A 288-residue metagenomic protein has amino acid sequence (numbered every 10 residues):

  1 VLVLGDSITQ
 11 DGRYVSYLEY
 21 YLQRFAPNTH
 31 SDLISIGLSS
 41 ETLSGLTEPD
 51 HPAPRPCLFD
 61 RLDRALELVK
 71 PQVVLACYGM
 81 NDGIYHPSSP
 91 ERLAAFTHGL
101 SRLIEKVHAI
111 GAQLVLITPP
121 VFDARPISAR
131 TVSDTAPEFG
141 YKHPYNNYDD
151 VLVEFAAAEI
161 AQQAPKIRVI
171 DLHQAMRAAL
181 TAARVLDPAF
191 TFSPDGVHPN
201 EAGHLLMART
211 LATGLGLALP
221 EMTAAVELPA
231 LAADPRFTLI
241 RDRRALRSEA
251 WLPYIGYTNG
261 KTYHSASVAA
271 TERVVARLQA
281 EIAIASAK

Functional and structural regions predicted by a protein language model:
V1-S40, S44-T47, P52-R55, L62-K70 (+2 more regions): Serine-esterase "nucleophile elbow" of acetyl-processing enzymes
G5, V15, E19, F59 (+6 more regions): Extracytoplasmic/secreted envelope proteins and their assembly/folding machinery, especially bacterial periplasmic
S7-Q10, L38-S44, V73, G79-Y85 (+3 more regions): Solvent-exposed loop/turn segments at secondary-structure junctions within structured extracellular/periplasmic domains
G12-S16, G45-P49, H86-P90, T118-P119 (+3 more regions): Short, solvent-exposed loop/turn and secondary-structure capping segments
H51-P52, G83-T97, Y141-V151, H198: The substrate-binding groove and active-site-proximal loops of carbohydrate-active enzymes, especially glycoside
A95, A124-L172: Substrate-gating cap/lid alpha-helix
H108-Q113, I167: A short helix->loop->beta-strand "cap" motif at the edges of active sites that frequently abuts
P165-I170, R177-A179, R184-K288: Conserved catalytic region of serine esterases and O-acyltransferases that act on ester linkages in lipids
